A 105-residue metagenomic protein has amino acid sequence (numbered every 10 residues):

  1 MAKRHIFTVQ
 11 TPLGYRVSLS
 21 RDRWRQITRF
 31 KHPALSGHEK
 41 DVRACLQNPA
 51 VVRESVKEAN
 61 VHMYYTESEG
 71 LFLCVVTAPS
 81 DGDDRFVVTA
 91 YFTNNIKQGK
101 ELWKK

Functional and structural regions predicted by a protein language model:
M1-K105: Ribonuclease/tRNase effector modules and their secretory precursors
